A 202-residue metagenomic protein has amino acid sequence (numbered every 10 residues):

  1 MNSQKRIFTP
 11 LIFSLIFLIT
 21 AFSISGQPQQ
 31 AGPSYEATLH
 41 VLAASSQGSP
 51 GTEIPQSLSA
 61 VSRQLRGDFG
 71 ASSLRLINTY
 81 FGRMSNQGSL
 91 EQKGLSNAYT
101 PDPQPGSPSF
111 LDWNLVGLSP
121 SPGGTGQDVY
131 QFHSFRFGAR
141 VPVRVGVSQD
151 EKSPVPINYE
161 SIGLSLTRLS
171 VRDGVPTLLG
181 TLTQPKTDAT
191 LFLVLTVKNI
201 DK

Functional and structural regions predicted by a protein language model:
M1-F13: Bacterial N-terminal signal peptides that target proteins for export
N2, G26-K202: Outer membrane pore-forming secretion/assembly proteins and partners of Gram-negative envelopes
P10-S23: Bacterial N-terminal signal peptides
